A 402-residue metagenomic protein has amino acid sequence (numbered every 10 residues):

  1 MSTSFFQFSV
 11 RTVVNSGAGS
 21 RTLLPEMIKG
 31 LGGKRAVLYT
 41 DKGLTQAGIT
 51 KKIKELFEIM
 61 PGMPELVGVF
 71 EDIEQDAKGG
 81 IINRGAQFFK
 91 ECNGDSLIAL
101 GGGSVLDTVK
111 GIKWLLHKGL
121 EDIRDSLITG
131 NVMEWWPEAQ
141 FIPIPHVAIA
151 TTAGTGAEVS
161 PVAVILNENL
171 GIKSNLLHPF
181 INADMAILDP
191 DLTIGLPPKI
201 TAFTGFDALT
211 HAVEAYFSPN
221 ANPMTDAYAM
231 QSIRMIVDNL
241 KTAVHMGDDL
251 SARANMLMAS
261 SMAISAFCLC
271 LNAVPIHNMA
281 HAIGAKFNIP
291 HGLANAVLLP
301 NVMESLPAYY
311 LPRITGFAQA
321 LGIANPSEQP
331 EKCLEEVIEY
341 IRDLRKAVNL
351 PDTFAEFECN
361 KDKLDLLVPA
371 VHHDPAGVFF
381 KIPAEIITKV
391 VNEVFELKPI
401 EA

Functional and structural regions predicted by a protein language model:
M1-S96, F354: ATP/NTP phosphate-donor binding region
T12, K118-A221, T315-G316: A glycine/threonine-rich phosphate-anchoring loop and its flanking beta-alpha core in nucleotide/phosphate-binding
R21-L24, Q46-I49, G79-I82, S104-V109 (+4 more regions): Short glycine/serine/threonine-rich phosphate/pyrophosphate-binding segments that cradle anionic phosphate groups
I53-K54, G85-A86, V105-G119, V159-S160 (+1 more regions): Short Gly/Thr/Asp-enriched flexible loops that form oxyanion-binding sites at enzyme active sites
G94-I112, T151-A157, K286-I289: Glycine/serine-rich anion-binding loops at beta->alpha junctions that coordinate negatively charged ligand groups
A215-Y340: Active-site segments that bind and position negatively charged phosphate/pyrophosphate groups
A324-A402: C-terminal charged capping/lid subdomain of soluble metabolic enzymes
